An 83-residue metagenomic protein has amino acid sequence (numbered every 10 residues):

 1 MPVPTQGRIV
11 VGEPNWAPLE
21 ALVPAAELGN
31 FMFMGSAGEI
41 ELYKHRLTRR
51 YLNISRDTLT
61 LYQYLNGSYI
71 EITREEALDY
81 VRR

Functional and structural regions predicted by a protein language model:
P2-P24, Y64-R83: Mixed-charge, Lys/Arg-enriched low-complexity segments
A21-I72: Acidic, low-complexity, intrinsically disordered interaction modules
